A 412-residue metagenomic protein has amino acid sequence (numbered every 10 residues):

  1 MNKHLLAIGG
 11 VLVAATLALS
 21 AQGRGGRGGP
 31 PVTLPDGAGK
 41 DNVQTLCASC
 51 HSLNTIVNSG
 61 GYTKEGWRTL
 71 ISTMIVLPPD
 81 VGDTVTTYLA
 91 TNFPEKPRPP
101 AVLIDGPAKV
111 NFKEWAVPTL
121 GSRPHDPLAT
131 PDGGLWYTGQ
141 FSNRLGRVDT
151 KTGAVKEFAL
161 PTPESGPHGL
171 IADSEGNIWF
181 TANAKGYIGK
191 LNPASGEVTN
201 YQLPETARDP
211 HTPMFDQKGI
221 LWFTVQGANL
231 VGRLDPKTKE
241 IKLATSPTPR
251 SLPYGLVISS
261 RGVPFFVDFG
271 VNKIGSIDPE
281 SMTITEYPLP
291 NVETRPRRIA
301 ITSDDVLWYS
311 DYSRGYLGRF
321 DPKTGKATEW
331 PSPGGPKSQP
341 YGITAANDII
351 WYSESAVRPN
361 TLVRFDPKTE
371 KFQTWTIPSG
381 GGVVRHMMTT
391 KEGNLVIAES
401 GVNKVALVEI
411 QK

Functional and structural regions predicted by a protein language model:
A21-N42, V81: Electrostatic cytochrome c docking/interface patches
V43-N54, V85, L89: The canonical Cys-X-X-Cys-His
V76-A101, G133, G176, L395: C-terminal capping alpha-helices of c-type cytochrome domains
V102-G121: A short helix->beta-strand "capping" segment at the edge of beta-propeller domains
L120-D132, P163-E175, T206-K218, T248-P264 (+4 more regions): Beta-rich, blade/repeat-based domains predominating in secreted/periplasmic proteins but also intracellular
L135-F141, I178-A184, L221-G227, P264-G270 (+3 more regions): Conserved beta-strand positions in repeat-built beta-propeller and related beta-rich domains
D149-G153, N192-G196, D235-K239, D278-M282 (+3 more regions): Short loop/turn segments that connect beta-strands within beta-propeller blades
G382-K412: Blade-level signature of beta-propeller repeat domains, shared across WD40, Kelch, NHL, RCC1 and BNR/Asp-box propellers
